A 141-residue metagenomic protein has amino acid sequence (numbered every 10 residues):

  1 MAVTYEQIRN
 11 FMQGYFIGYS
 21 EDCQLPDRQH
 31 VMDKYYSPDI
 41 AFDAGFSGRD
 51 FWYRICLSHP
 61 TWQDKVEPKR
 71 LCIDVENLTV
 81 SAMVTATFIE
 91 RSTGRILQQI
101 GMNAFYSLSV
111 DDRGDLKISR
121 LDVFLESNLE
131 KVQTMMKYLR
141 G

Functional and structural regions predicted by a protein language model:
M1-H30, K34, P38: Short, low-complexity N-terminal intrinsically disordered segments enriched in polar/charged residues
A2, G14, G18, G45-G48 (+4 more regions): Residue-identity detector for glycine
Q7, V31, F51, K131-T134: Exposed alpha-helical structural elements
M12-Y19, Y36, W52, C56 (+2 more regions): Hydrophobic alpha-helical core bundles mediating ligand binding, dimerization, or RNAP-core interactions
L25-M83: A solvent-exposed, acidic/Ser-Thr-rich amphipathic alpha-helical stretch
P60-G141: A beta-strand edge to alpha-helix "cap/lid" segment located at domain peripheries
